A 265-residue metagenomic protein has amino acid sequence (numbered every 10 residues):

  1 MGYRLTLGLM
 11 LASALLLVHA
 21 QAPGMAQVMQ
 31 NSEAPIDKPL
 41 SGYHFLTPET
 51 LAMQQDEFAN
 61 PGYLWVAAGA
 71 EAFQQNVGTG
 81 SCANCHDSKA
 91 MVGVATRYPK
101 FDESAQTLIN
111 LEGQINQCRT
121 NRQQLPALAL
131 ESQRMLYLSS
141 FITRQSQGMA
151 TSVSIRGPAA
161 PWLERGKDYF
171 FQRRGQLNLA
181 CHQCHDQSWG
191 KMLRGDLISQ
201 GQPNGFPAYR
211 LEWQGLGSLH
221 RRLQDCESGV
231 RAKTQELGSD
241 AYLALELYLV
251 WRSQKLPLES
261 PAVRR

Functional and structural regions predicted by a protein language model:
G2-L9, S13-W65, P99-E164, Q187-G190 (+3 more regions): Post-cleavage N-terminal segment of exported redox proteins
G69, F73-V77, F171-G175: Short, flexible, mixed-charge glycine/proline-rich loop motifs that serve as phosphate/nucleic-acid-contacting
V77-K89, L138, G166, Q176-W189 (+2 more regions): The canonical Cys-X-X-Cys-His
C82-Y98, R156-G157: Acidic helix-start/capping segments at beta-turn-to-alpha-helix junctions
V92-K100, L193-S199: Short cysteine/histidine-rich zinc-coordinating motifs and their immediately flanking basic loops
H182-Y209, L216: An amphipathic alpha-helical core segment
L237: Cys-dependent condensing catalytic cores that perform Claisen condensation/acyl-transfer in fatty-acid/polyketide
